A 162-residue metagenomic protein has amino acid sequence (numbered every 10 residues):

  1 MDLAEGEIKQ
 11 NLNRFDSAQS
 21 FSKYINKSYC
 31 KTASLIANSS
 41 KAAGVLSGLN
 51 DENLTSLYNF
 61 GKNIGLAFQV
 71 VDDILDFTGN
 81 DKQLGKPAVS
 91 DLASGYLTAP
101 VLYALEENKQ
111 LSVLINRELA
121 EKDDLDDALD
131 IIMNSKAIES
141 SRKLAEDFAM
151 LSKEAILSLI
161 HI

Functional and structural regions predicted by a protein language model:
M1-H161: All-alpha prenyltransferase/terpene-synthase fold signal
